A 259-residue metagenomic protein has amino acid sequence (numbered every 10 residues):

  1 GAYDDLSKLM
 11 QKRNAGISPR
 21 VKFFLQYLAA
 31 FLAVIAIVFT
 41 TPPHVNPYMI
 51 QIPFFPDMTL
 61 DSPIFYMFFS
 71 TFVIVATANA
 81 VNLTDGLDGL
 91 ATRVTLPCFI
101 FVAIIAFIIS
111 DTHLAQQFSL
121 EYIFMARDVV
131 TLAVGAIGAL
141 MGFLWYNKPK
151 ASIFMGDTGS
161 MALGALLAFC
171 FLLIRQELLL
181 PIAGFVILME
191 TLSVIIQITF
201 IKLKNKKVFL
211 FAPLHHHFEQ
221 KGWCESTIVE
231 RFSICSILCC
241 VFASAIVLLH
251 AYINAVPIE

Functional and structural regions predicted by a protein language model:
G1, F31-Y48, F65-S70, I74-A80 (+1 more regions): Alpha-helical transmembrane segments
G1-S7: Central hydrophobic cores of alpha-helical transmembrane segments in multi-pass inner-membrane proteins across all
L9-L25: Membrane-interfacial loop-to-helix junctions in multi-pass inner-membrane proteins
S18-V21, S62, C224: Membrane-interface starts of transmembrane alpha-helices
V21-I35: Carboxylate/His-rich catalytic cores and anion/metal-binding grooves
H44-L60: Helix-loop-helix junctions that connect adjacent transmembrane helices in secondary transporters/permeases, recognized
